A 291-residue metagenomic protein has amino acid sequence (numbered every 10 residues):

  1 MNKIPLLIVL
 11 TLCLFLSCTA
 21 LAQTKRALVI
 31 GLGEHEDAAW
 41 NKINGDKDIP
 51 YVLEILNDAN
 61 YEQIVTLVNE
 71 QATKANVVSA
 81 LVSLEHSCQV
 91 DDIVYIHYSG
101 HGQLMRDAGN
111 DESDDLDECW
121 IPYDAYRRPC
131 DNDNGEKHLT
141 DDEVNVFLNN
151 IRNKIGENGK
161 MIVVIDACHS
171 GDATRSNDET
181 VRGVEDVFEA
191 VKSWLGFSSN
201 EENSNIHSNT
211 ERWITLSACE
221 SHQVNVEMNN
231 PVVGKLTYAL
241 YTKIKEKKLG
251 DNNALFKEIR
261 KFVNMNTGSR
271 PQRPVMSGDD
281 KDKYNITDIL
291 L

Functional and structural regions predicted by a protein language model:
M1-I8: Bacterial N-terminal signal peptides that target proteins for export
I8-S17: Bacterial N-terminal signal peptides
C18-L291: Cysteine endopeptidase catalytic domains of the caspase/legumain-like
